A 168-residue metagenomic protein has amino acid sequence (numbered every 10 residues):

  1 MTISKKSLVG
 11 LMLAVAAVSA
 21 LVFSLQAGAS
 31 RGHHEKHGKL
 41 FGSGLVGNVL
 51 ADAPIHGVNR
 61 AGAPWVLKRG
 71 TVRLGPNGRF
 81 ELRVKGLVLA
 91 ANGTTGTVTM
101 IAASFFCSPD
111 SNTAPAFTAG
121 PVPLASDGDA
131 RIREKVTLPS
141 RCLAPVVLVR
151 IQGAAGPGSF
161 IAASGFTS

Functional and structural regions predicted by a protein language model:
T2-M12: Bacterial N-terminal signal peptides that target proteins for export
M12-V22: Bacterial N-terminal signal peptides
F23-A29: Sec/Tat signal peptide C-region and signal peptidase I cleavage site
R31-P76: Transition segment at domain starts
G86-T94: Short amphipathic, basic-aromatic surface patches that mediate peripheral association with negatively charged
T94-A102: Short coil-to-beta strand junction motifs in C2/discoidin
F105-T113: Change "in extracellular beta-sheet-rich domains … of secreted and cell-surface proteins" to "in beta-sheet-rich domains
N112-S168: Helix-rich interaction surfaces within compact, conserved domain-sized segments that mediate assembly or partner
